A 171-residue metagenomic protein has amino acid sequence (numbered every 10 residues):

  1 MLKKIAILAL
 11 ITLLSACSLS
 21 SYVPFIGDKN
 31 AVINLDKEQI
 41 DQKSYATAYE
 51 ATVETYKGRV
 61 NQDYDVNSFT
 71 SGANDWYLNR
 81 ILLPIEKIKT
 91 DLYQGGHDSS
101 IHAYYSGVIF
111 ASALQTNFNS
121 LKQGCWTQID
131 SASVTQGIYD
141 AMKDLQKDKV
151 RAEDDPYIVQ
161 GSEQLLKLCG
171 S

Functional and structural regions predicted by a protein language model:
K4-L14: Sec-dependent N-terminal signal peptides
S18-S171: Intrinsic-disorder/low-complexity detector
